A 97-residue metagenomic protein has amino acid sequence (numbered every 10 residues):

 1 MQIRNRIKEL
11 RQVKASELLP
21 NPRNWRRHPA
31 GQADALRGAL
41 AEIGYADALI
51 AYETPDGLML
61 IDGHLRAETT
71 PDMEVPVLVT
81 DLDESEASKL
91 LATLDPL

Functional and structural regions predicted by a protein language model:
M1-L97: Short, charged/polar connector segments at secondary-structure boundaries
